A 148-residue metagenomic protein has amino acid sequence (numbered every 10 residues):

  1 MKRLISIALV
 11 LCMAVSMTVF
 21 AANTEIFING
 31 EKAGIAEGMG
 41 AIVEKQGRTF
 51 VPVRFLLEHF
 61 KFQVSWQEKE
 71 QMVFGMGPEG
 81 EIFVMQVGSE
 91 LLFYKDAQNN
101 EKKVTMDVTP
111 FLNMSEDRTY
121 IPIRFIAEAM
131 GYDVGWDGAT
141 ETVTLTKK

Functional and structural regions predicted by a protein language model:
K2-S6, C12-K148: Primary recognition of N-terminal secretory signal peptides and signal-anchoring hydrophobic helices
